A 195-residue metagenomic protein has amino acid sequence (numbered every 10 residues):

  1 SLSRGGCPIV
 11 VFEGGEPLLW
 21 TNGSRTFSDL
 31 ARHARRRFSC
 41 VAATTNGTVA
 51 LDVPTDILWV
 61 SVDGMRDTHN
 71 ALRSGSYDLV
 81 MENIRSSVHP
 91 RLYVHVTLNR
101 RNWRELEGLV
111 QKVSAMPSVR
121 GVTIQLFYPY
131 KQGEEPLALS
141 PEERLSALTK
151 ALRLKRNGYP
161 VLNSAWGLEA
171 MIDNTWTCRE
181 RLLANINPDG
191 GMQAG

Functional and structural regions predicted by a protein language model:
S1-A50: Conserved alpha-helical substructure of the radical SAM core
G5, R25, R37, D56 (+3 more regions): Radical SAM enzyme [4Fe-4S]-AdoMet core and its adjacent flexible, acidic and glycine-rich loops/tails across
